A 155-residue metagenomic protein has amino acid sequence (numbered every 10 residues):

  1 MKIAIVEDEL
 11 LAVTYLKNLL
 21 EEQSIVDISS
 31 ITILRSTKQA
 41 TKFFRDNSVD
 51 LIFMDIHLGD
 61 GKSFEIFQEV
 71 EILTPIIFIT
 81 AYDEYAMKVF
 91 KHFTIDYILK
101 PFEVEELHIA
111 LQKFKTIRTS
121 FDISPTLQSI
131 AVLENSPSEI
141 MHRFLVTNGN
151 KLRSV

Functional and structural regions predicted by a protein language model:
M1-I3: Extreme N-terminal starter segment of soluble prokaryotic enzymes
E7: Conserved acidic carboxylate
L10-K17, A86: Charged phosphotransfer/docking patches of two-component systems
K17, I33-L51: Acidic, metal-coordinating helix/loop segments flanking the phosphotransfer/catalytic sites of two-component signaling
S24-I31, R35: A generic structural motif
T41-F43, D50-I130: CheY-like receiver
T116-V155: Conserved binding/recognition cores within well-folded domains
